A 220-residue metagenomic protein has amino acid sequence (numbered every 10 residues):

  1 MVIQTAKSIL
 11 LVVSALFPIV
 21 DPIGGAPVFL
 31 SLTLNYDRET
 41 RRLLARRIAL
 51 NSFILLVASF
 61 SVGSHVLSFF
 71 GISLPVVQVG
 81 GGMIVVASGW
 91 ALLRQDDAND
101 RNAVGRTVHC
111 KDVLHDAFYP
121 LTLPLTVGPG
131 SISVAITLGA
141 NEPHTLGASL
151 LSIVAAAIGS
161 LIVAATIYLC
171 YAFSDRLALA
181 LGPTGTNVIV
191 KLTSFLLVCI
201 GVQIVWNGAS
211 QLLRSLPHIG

Functional and structural regions predicted by a protein language model:
M1-P18, N102-T122: Small-residue-enriched transmembrane helix starts and helix-helix packing motifs in multi-pass inner-membrane proteins
S8-F60: Juxtamembrane transmembrane-helix termini in multi-pass membrane transport proteins
S8-G25, L74-I84, I153-I167, G220: Structural signature of hydrophobic alpha-helical transmembrane segments
L11-F17, P27-L32, P120-P124, I132-H144: Generic transmembrane alpha-helix signature in multi-pass membrane proteins, especially transporters/channels
D37-L50, L146-I158, N187: Membrane-interface alpha-helices at helix entry/exit sites of multi-pass transporters
D37-R38, A58-G80, T166-S210: Transmembrane-helix boundary and interhelical-loop signature of multi-pass inner-membrane proteins
R42-D96: Membrane helix-loop-helix hairpins that form the core translocation module of multi-pass transporters
M83-R106, I200-Q211: Transmembrane helix exit motif
